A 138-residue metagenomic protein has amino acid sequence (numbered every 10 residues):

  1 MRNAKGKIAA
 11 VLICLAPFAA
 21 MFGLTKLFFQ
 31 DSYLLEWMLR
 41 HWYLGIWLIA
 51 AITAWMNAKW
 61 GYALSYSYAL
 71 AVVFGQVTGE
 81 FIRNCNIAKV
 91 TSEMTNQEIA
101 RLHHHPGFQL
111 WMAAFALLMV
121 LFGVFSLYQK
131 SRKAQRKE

Functional and structural regions predicted by a protein language model:
M1, K133-E138: Low-complexity, intrinsically disordered extramembrane tails and loops of integral membrane proteins
M1-G45: N-terminal signal-anchor transmembrane alpha-helix
N3-A4, I8, Y33-W37, A58-Y62 (+3 more regions): Membrane-water interface of alpha-helical transmembrane segments
G6, C14-P17, E93-Q135: Alpha-helical membrane-associated segments of multi-pass integral membrane proteins
P17-F18, W47-A50, V72-Q76, M119-V120: Helical transmembrane-bundle signal
L27-L39, Q76-W111: Interfacial non-cytosolic loop connecting adjacent transmembrane helices
W42-S67: Canonical alpha-helical transmembrane segments
K59-I82: Hydrophobic alpha-helical membrane-insertion segments
